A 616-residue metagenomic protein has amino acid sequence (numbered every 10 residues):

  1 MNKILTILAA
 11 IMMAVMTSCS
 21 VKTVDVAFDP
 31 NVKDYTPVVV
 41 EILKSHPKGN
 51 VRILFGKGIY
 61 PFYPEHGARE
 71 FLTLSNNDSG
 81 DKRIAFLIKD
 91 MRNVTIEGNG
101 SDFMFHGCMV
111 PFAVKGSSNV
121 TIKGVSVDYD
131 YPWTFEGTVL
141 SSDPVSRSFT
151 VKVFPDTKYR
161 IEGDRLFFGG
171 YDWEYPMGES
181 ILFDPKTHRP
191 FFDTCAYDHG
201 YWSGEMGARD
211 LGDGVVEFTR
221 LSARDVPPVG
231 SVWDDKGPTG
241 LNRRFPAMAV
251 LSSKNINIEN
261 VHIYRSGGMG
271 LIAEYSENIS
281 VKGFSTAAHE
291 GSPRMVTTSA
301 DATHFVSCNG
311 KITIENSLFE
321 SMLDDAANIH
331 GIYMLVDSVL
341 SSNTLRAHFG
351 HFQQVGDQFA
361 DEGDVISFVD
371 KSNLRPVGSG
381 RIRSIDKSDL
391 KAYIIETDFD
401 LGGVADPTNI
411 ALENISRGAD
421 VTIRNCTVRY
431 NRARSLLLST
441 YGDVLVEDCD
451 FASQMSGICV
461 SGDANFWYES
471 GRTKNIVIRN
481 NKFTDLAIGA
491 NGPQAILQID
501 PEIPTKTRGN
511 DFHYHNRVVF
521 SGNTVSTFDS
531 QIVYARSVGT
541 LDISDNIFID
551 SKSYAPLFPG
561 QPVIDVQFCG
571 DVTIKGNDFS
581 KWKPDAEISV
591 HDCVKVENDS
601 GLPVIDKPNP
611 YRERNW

Functional and structural regions predicted by a protein language model:
M13-T23: Bacterial Sec-dependent signal peptides at the C-terminal "C-region" and cleavage site
D25-L54: Acidic Gly/Asp/Thr-rich repetitive segments characteristic of extracellular carbohydrate-active and adhesion proteins
V40-K44, P61-T95, M104-K123, Y131-R147 (+10 more regions): Extracellular beta-strand-rich solenoid/capping regions of secreted or surface-exposed proteins that bind or remodel
V51, I84, R92-V94, S101 (+22 more regions): The right-handed parallel beta-helix/beta-solenoid scaffold, focusing on the short coil/turn and N-cap positions
F105, Y129, F154-D210, V355-L390: Ser/Thr/Gly-rich low-complexity blocks that favor extended beta-strand/coil architectures
F105-P111, Y131-E136, R244-A247, G267-A273 (+11 more regions): Short glycine/acidic-rich loop motifs that flank beta-strands on beta-rich extracellular proteins
F192-R243, G378-S379, R383-R424, V428-R429: Small/polar beta-strand repeat architecture
